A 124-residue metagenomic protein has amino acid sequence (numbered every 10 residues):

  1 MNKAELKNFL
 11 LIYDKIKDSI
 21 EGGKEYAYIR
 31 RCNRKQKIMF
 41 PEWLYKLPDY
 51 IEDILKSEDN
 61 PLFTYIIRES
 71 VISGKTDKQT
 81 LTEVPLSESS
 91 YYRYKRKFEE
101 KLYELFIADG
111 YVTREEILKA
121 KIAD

Functional and structural regions predicted by a protein language model:
M1-K56, D109-D124: N-terminal interaction/assembly modules
D14, A27, Y65, S90-Y92: Short alpha-helical segments used as structural interaction elements across diverse proteins
W43, L47, L62-F63, Y94: Amphipathic alpha-helical interface surfaces
I54-T64: Short helix-coil-helix linker/hinge
L62-K75: Short, amphipathic alpha-helical "recognition" segments used to contact nucleic acids or chromatin
S73-S90: Helix-turn-helix DNA-binding module
Y91-D109: DNA major-groove recognition helices of helix-turn-helix
